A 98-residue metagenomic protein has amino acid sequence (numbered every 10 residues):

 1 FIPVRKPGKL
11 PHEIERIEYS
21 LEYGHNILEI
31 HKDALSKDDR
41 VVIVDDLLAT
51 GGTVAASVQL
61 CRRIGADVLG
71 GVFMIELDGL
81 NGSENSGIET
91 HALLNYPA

Functional and structural regions predicted by a protein language model:
F1-V41: Short, glycine/charge-rich flexible loops or terminal/linker lids adjacent to PRPP-binding catalytic cores
R16, I43-D45, E84: Surface-exposed beta-strand edges and their flanking turn/coil or helix-capping segments
D46, G51: Conserved G/P- and acidic residue-centered "switch" motifs that form tight phosphate/ATP-binding loops in soluble
A55-A98: PRPP-dependent phosphoribosyltransferase catalytic core
